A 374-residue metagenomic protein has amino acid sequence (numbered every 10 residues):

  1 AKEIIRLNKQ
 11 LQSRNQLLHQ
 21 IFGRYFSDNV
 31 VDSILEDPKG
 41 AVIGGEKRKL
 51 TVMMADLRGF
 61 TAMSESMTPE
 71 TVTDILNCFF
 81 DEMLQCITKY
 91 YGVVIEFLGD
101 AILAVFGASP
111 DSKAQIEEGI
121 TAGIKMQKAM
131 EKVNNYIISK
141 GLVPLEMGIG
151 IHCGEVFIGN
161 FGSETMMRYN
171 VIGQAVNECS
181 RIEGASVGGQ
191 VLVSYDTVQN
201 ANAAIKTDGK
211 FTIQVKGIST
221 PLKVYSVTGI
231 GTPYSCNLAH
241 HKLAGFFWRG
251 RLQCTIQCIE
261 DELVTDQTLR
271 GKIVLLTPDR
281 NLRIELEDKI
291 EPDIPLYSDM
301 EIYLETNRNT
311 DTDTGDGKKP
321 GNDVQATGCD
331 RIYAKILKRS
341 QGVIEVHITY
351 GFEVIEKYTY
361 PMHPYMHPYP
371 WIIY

Functional and structural regions predicted by a protein language model:
A1-K47: Regulatory cytosolic signal-relay segments
N8, L76-G92, A108-I149, C153 (+2 more regions): Alpha-helical scaffold within the catalytic cores of cyclic-nucleotide enzymes
F26, V30, V72, F79 (+5 more regions): Helical mechanochemical/support elements of P-loop NTPase systems and associated helical scaffolds
A41-E46, V52, S64, C86 (+9 more regions): Replace "in large, NTP-powered and nucleic-acid-processing enzymes" with "in large, NTP-powered factors and other
A41-T121: Catalytic NTP-binding/metal-coordinating core of nucleotidyl cyclase/transferase enzymes
V52, I102, M147-C153, I348: A structural signal for short, well-ordered beta-strand segments
V187, S194-D196, N200-T212, I218-Y374: Structured alpha-helical
